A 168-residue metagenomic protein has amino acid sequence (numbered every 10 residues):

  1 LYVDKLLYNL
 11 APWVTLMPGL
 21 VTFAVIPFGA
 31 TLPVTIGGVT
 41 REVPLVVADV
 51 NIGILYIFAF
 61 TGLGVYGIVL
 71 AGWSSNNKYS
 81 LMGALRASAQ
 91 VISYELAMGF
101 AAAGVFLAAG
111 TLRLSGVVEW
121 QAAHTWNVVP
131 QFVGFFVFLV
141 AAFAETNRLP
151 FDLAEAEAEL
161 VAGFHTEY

Functional and structural regions predicted by a protein language model:
L1-Y168: Selective transmembrane helix interface/packing segments
